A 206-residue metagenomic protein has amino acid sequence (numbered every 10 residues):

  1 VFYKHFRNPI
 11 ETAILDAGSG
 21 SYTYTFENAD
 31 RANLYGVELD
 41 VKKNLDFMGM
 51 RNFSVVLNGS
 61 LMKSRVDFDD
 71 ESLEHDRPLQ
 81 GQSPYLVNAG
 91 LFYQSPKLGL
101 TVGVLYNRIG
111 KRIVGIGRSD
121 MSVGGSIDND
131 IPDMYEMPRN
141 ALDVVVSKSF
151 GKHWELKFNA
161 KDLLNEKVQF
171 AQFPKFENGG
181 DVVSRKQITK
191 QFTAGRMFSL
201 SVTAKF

Functional and structural regions predicted by a protein language model:
V1, T12: Acidic/His-rich segments in extracytoplasmic proteins that coordinate ligands and/or metal ions
F2-R7, T23-I116: Gram-negative outer-membrane beta-barrel transporters
R7, A13-T23, F68-P78, R118-D128 (+1 more regions): Flexible, surface-exposed loop regions and adjacent strand-edge segments of Gram-negative outer-membrane beta-barrel
R7, P96, R108-V123, S147-F206: C-terminal beta-signal and adjacent terminal beta-strands/loops of Gram-negative outer-membrane beta-barrel proteins
N28-D30, L79, P132-E136, T189: Outer-membrane beta-barrel proteins
P84-N88, A141, M197: Transmembrane beta-barrel architecture of outer membranes
N129-Y135, L142-S147, W154, I188: Short, glycine/charged-rich beta-strand-loop motifs at protein surfaces that mediate ligand recognition and catalysis
